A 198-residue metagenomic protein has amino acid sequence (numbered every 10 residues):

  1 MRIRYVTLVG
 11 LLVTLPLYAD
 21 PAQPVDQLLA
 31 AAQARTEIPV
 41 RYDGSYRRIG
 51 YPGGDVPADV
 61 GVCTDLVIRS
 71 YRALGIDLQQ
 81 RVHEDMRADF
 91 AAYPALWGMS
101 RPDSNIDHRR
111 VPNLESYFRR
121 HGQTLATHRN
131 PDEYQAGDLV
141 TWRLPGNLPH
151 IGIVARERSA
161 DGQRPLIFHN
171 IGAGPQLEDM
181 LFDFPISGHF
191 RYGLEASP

Functional and structural regions predicted by a protein language model:
M1-T7: Bacterial N-terminal signal peptides that target proteins for export
T14-A19: N-terminal signal peptide c-region/cleavage motif recognized by signal peptidases
D20-R41: N-terminal hydrophobic or amphipathic helices/low-complexity stretches enriched in small/hydrophobic/Pro/Gly
P21, I49-A58, S100-S104, L125-R129 (+1 more regions): Second-shell loop/turn segments in exported
P24, L29, R87-F168: ...with weaker cross-activation on analogous glycine-rich loops/strands in unrelated enzymes
Q33, E37, I68-I76, H83 (+2 more regions): Sec-exported extracytoplasmic/periplasmic mature domains
G44-T64, D77-R101: Acidic helix-start/capping segments at beta-turn-to-alpha-helix junctions
G162-P198: Low-complexity, Gly/Ser/Thr/Pro-rich intrinsically disordered linker/tail segments
